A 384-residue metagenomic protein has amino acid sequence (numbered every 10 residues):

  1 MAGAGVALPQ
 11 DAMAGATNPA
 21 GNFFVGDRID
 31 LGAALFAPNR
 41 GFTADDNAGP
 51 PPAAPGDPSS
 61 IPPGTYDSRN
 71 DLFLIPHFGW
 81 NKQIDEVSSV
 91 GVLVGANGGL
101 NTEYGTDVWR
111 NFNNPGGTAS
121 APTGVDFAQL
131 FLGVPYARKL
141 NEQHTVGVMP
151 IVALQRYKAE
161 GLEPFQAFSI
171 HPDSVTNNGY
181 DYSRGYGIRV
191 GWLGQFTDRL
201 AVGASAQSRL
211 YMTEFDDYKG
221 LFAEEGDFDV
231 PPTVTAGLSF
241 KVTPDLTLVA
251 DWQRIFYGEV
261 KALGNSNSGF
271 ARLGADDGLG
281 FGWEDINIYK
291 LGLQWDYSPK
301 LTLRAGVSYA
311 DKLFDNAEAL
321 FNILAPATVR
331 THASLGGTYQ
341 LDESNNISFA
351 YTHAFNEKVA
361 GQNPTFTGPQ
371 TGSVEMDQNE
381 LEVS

Functional and structural regions predicted by a protein language model:
M1-A96, L324-V329, T352: N-terminal, post-signal peptide beta-strand-biased segments of exported outer-membrane/organellar beta-barrel and other
G49-G56, L72-S384: Outer-membrane beta-barrel porins/channels
